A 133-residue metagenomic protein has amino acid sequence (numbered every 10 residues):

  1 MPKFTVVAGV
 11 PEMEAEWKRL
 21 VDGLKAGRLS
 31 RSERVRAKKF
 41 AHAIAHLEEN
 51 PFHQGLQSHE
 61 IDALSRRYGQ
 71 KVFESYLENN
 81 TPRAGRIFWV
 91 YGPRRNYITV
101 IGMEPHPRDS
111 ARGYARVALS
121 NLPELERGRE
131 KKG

Functional and structural regions predicted by a protein language model:
M1-V7, V21-R31, L64-G133: Enriched for short, Lys/Arg-rich terminal
V10-L20: A structural motif
K18, F52, R94: Residue-level marker of positions within ordered structural domains that often coincide with functionally constrained
R19, G23, A43-H46: Solvent-exposed, amphipathic alpha-helical segments
S32-A63: Compact soluble domain cores
